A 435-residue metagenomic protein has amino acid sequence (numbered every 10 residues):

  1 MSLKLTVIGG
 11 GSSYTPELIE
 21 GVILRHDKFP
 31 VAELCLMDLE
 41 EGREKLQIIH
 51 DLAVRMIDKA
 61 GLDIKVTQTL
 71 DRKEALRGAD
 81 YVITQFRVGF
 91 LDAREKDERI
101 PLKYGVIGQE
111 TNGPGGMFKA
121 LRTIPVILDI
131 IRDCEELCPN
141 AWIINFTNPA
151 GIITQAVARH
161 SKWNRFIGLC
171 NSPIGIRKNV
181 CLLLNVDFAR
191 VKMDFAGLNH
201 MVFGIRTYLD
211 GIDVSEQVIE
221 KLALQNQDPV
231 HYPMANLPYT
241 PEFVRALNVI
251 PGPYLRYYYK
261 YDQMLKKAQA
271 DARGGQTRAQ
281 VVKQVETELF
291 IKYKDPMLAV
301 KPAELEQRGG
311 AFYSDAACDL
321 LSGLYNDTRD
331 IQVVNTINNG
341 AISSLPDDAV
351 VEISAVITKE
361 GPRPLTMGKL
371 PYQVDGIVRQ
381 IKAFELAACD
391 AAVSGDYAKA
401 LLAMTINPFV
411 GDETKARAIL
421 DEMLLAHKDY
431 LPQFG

Functional and structural regions predicted by a protein language model:
K4-P30, L34-M37: N-terminal Rossmann-like dinucleotide-binding module
P16, W142-G211: Rossmann-fold dinucleotide-binding core
L24-G61: Glycine-rich phosphate-binding loop and adjoining beta1-alpha1-beta2 segment of Rossmann-like nucleotide-binding folds
K65-G78: Short acidic low-complexity segments
R77, I83-T84, N145: Redox-cofactor binding/interface segments in oxidoreductases and associated redox assembly factors
F86-G89: Conserved NAD(P)H cofactor-binding loop of Rossmann-fold oxidoreductase domains
D92-H160: Rossmann-fold NAD(P)-binding glycine/threonine-rich loop
N185-G435: Long, compositionally biased stretches enriched for glycine and/or charged residues
